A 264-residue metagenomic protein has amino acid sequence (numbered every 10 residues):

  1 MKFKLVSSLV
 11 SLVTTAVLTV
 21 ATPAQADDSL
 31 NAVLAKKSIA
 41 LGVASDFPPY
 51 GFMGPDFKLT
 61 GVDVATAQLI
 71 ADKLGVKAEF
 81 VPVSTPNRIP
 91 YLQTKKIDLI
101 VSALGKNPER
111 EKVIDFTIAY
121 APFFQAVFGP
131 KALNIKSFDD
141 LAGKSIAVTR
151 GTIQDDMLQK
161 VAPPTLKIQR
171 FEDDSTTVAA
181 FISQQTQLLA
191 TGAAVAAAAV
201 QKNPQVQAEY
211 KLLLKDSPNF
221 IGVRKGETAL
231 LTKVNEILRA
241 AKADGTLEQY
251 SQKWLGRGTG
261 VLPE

Functional and structural regions predicted by a protein language model:
A26-A103, D244: Extracytoplasmic small-molecule ligand-binding "clamshell" domains of the periplasmic binding protein/Venus flytrap
D28-S29, I153-R170, Q207-Y210, R239-E264: Ligand-binding clefts/hinges and TM-proximal coupling segments of bilobed small-molecule sensing domains
I39-A40, L74-K77, T94-S102, K144-S145 (+4 more regions): Alpha-to-beta junction loops
V64, E79-P90, Q169-A179, K215-S217: Short helix-initiation/N-cap motifs at beta->coil->alpha
A65-K73, D139, K144-S145, R150-I153 (+1 more regions): Extended ligand-binding regions for polar small-molecule ligands
Q68, D72, K77-D140, Q207 (+1 more regions): Acidic, polar ligand-binding/catalytic clefts
N87, L104-K112, M157-K160, I182 (+1 more regions): A ligand-binding cleft/hinge motif common to bilobed small-molecule-binding domains
A121-G129, A197-R239, R257-E264: Periplasmic-binding protein-like
